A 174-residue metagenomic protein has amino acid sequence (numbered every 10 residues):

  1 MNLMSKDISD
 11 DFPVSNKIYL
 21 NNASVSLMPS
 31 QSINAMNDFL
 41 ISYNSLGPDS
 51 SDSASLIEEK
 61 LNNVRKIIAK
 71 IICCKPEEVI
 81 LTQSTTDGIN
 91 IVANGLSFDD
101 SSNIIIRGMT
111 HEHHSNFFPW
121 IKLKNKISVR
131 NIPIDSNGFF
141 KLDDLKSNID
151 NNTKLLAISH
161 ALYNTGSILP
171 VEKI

Functional and structural regions predicted by a protein language model:
M1-I174: Pyridoxal 5′-phosphate
